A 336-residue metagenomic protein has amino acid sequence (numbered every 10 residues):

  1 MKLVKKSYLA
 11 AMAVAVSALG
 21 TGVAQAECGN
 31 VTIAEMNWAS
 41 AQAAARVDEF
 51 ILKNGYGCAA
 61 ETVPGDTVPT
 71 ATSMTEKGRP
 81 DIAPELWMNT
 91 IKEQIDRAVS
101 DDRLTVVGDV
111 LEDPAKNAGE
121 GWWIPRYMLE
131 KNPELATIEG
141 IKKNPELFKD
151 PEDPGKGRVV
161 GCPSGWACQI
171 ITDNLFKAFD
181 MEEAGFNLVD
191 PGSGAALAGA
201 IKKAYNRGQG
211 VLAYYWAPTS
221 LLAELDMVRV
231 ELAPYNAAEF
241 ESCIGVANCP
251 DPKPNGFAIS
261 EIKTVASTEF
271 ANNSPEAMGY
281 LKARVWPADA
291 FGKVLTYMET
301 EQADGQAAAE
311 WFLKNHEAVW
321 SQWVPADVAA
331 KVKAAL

Functional and structural regions predicted by a protein language model:
V23-I33, F148-K156, W320-W323, D327: Immediate post-signal peptide segment of exported/extracytoplasmic ligand-binding proteins
E27-S40, C58-V63, K156-V160, L281: Short, well-ordered beta-strand elements
S40, Q169-A184, G194-N206, S220 (+2 more regions): An extracytoplasmic/periplasmic, membrane-proximal ligand-sensing/linker region
S40-C58, N174-K177: Short, polar/charged alpha-helical segment
T72-M74, P80-W87, V160-E241: Ligand-binding pocket segment of bilobal, Venus flytrap-like solute-binding proteins
L104-V160: A conserved helix-loop-strand patch within extracytoplasmic ligand-binding domains of the periplasmic binding
G119-E130, E261-N273, T296-Y297: A bilobed periplasmic-binding-protein/Venus flytrap-type ligand-binding module shared by bacterial periplasmic
L221-V285: C-terminal lobe and pocket-closing loops of periplasmic/extracytoplasmic Venus-flytrap solute-binding proteins
